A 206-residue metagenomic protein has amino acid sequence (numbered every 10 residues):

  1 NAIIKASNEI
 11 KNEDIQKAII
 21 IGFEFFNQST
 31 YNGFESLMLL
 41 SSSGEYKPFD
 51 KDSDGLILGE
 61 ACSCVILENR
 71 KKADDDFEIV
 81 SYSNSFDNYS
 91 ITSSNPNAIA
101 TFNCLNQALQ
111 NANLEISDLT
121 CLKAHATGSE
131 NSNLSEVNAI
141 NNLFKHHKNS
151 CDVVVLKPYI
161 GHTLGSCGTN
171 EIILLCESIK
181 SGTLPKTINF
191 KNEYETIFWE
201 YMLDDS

Functional and structural regions predicted by a protein language model:
N1-G22, L58-A73, T163-L184: Active-site-proximal alpha-helical scaffold in enzymes
N1-K5, T30-L58, V137-N170: Conserved catalytic cysteine-centered active-site region of acyl-thioester-dependent Claisen-condensing enzymes
A2, C104-A112, A139, L143 (+1 more regions): Stable alpha-helical structural segments in soluble proteins, enriched in small hydrophobic residues
A6, F34, I66, I79 (+3 more regions): Conserved small-residue
I15-E24, D76-S83, S117-A124, S150-P158 (+1 more regions): Beta-strand segments within the central parallel beta-sheet cores of soluble alpha/beta enzyme folds
E24-P48, N84-N103, T127-N142, S166 (+1 more regions): Active-site-adjacent elements of ketosynthase-type condensing enzymes
G44-A112, T120-C121: Condensing-enzyme catalytic core mediating Claisen C-C bond formation in acyl metabolism
D75, A112-D118, H146-N149, I197-S206: Flexible, low-complexity linker/loop segments at domain and module junctions
